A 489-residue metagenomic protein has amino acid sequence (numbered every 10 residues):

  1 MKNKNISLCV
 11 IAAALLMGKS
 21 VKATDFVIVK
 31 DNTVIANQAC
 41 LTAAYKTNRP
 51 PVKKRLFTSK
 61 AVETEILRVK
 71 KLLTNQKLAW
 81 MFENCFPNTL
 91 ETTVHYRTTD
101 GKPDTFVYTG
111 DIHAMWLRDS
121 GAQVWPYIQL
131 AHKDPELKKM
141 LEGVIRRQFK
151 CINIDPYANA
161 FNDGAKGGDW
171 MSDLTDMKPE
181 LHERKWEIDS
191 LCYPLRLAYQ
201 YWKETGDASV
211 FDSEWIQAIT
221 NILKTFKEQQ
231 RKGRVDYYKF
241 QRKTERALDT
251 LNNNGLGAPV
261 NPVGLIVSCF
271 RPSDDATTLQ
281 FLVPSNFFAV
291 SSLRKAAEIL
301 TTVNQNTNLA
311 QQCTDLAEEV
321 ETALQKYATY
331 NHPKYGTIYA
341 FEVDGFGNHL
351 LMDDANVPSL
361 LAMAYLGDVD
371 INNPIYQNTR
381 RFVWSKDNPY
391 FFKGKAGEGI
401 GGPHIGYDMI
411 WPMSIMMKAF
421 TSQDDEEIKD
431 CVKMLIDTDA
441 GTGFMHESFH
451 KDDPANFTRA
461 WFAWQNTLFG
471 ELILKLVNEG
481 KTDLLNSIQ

Functional and structural regions predicted by a protein language model:
M1-D25: Bacterial Sec-dependent N-terminal signal peptides
D25-R118: Low-complexity, Ser/Thr/Pro/Gly-enriched N-terminal "stalk/linker" regions
N37-P51, D249-L265, S487: Acidic, low-complexity proline/glycine-rich segments
A61-T74, A122-P135, Y193-A208, F287-N306 (+3 more regions): Well-ordered alpha-helical scaffold segments within catalytic/enzyme domains
M81, P135-C151, D207-K227, A296 (+4 more regions): Extended, well-ordered alpha-helical scaffold segments
H113-L141, I145-L248, A463-V477: Aromatic-rich carbohydrate-recognition surfaces in CAZymes
L117, N153-Y157, F161-G164, W170-P179 (+3 more regions): Extended ligand-binding clefts on enzyme/binding-domain cores
D173-P179, R184-E187, L350-D370, D408-Q489: C-terminal capping/lid segments that line or modulate ligand- or cofactor-binding pockets
